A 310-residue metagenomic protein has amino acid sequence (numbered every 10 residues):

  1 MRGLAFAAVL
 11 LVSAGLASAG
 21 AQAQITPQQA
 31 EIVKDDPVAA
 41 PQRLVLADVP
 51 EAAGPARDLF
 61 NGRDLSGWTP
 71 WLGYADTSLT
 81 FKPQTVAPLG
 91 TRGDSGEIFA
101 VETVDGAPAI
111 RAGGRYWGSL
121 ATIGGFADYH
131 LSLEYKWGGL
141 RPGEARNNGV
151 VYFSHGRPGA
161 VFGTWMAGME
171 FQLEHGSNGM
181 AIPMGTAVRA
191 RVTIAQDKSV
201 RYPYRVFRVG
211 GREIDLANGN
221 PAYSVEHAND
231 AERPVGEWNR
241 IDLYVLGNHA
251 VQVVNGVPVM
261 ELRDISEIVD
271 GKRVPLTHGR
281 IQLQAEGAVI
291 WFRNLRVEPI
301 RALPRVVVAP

Functional and structural regions predicted by a protein language model:
M1-L4: Positively charged n-region of N-terminal signal peptides that target proteins for export
A7-G15: Bacterial N-terminal signal peptides
A19-A23: Boundary at the C-terminal end of the N-terminal hydrophobic targeting segment
Q24-P310: Carbohydrate-interacting regions of secretory-pathway proteins
